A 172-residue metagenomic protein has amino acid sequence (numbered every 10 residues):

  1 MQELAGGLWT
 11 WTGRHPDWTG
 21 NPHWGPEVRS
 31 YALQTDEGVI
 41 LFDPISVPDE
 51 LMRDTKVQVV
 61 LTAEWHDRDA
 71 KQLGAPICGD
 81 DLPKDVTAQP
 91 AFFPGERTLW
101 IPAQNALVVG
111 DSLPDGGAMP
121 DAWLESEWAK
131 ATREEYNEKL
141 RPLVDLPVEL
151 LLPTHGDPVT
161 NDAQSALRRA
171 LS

Functional and structural regions predicted by a protein language model:
M1-E37: Zn-dependent metallo-beta-lactamase
Q2, G13-P16, G38-L41, Q89-S172: Metallo-beta-lactamase
N21-P22, E50-T55, G117-A122: A short, polar/proline- and glycine-enriched secondary-structure boundary/capping micro-motif
P26, D36, P48-R53, E134: Helix-coil boundary/capping segments in enzymes
I40-P83: Active-site metal-binding motif and surrounding structural segment of the metallo-beta-lactamase
D85-T87: Conserved N-terminal boundary motif of the eukaryotic protein kinase catalytic domain
